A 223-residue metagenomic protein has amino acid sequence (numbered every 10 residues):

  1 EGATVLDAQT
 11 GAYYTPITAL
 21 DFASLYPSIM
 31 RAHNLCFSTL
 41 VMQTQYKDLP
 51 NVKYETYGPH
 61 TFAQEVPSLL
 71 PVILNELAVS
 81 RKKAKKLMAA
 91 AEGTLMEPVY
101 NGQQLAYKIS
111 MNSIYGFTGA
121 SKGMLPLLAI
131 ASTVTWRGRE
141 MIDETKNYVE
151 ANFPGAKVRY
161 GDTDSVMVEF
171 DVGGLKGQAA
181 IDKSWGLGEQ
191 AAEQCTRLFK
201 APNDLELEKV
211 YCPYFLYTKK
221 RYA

Functional and structural regions predicted by a protein language model:
E1-A223: Conserved acidic
